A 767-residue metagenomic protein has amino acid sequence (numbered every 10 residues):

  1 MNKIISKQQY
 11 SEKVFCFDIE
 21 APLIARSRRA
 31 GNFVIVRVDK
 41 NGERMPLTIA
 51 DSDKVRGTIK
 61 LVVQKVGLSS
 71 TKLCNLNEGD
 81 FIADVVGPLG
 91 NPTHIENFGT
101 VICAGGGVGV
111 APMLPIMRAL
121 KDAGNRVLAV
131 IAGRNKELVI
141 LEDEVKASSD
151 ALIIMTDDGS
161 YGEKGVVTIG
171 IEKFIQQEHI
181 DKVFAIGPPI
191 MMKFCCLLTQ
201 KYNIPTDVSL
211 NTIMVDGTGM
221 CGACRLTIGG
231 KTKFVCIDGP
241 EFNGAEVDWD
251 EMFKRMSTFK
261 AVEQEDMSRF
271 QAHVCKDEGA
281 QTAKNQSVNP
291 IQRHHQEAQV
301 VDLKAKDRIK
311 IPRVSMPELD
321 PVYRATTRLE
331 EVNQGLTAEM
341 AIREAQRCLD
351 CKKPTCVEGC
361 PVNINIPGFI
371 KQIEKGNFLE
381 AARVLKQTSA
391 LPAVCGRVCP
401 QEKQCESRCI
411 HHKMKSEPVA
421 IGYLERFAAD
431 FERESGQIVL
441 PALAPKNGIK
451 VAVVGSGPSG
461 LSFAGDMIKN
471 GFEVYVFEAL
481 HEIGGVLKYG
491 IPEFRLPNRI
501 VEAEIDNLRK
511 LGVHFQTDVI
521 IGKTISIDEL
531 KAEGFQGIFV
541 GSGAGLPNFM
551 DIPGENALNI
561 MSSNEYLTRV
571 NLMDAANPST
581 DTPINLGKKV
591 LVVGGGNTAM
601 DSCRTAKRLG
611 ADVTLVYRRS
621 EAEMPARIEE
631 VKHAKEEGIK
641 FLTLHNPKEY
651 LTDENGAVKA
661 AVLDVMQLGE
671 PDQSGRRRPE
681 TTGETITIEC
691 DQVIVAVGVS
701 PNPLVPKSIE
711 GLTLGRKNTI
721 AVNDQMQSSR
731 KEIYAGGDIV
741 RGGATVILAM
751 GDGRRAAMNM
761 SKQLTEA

Functional and structural regions predicted by a protein language model:
M1-D80: Ferredoxin-reductase
L68-D216: FNR/FR-type flavoprotein reductase catalytic core
P112, P189-I190, N211-E241, A272-D277 (+2 more regions): Local cysteine-cluster metal-coordination motifs and their immediate loop/turn environment, predominantly Fe-S cluster
R134-D143, E473-V476, L480-F515, C603-E649 (+1 more regions): Rossmann-like dinucleotide-binding cores of NAD(P)H-dependent redox enzymes
Q200-Y202, A325-E344, N365-R397, K415-L443 (+2 more regions): Ferredoxin-type iron-sulfur electron-transfer modules in oxidoreductases and energy-metabolism complexes
L424, A428-P445, A503-K523, P547-L609 (+1 more regions): Glycine-rich dinucleotide-binding loop and its adjacent helix/turn
N556-G587, P671-G743: FAD-site-proximal beta/loop scaffold in flavoenzymes
S602, I739-E766: A conserved FAD-binding loop/helix module that cradles the flavin
